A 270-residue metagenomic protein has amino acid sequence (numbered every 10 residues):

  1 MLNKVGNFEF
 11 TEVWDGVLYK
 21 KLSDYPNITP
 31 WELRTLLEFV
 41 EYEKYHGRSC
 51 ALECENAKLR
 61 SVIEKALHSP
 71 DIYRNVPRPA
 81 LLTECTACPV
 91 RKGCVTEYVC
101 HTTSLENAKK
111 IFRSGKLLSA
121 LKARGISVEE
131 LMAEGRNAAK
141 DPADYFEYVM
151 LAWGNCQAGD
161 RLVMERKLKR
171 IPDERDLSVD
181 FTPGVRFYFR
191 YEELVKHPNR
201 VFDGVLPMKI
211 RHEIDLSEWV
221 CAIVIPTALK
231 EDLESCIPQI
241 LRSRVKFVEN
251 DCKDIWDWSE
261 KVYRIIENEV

Functional and structural regions predicted by a protein language model:
M1-V270: NAD-dependent ADP-ribosyltransferases
